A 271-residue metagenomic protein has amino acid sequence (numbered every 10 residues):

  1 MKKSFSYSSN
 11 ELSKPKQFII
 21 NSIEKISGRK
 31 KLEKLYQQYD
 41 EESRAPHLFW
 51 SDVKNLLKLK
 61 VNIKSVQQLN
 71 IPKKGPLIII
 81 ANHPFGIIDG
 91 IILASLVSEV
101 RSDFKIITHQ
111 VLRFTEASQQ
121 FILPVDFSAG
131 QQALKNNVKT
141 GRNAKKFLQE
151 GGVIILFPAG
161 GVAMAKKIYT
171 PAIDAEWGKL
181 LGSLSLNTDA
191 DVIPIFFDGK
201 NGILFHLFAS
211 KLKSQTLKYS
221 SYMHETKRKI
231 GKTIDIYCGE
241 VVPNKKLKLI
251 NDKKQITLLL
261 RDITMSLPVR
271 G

Functional and structural regions predicted by a protein language model:
M1-I80, G90-I92, R101-D103, Q119: Membrane-anchoring hydrophobic helices of lipid-metabolizing enzymes
K2-S4, V138-G271: Non-catalytic C-terminal accessory region of glycerolipid acyltransferases and related lyso-lipid remodeling enzymes
S51-L56, T115, T226-K229: Short, conserved catalytic or adaptor-binding loops enriched in Gly and charged residues
K54-L59, G130-K135, T170-P171: Short, flexible loop segments at the rims of nucleotide/cofactor-binding pockets, characterized by
K60-L69, T108-L112, G141-A144: Short, charged beta->alpha transition segments
V61, F104-I106, I154, V192: Hydrophobic beta-strand scaffold residues
Q68, V111-R113, A129, G199 (+1 more regions): Residue-level detector of flexible, active-site-proximal loop/helix-junction positions within diverse enzyme catalytic
K73-K74, I78-L134: Catalytic core of membrane glycerolipid acyltransferases/transacylases, capturing the structured, soluble-facing
